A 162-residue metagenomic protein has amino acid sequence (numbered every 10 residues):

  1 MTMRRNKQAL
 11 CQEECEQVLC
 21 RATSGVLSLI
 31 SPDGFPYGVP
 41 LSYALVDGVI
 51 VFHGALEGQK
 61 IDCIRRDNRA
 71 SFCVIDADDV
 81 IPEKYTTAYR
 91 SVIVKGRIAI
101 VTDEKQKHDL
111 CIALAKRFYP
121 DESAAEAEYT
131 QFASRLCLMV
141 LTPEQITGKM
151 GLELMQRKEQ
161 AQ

Functional and structural regions predicted by a protein language model:
M1-R21, E159-Q160: Extreme N-terminal tail/first-helix region
T2-N6, D79-Q162: Charged, gly/pro-rich active-site loop segments
Q12, E57-G58: Structural motif corresponding to alpha-helix initiation and N-cap regions
C15, T23, G48, N68-A70 (+2 more regions): A generic secondary-structure signal marking the coil-to-beta-strand transition
V18-L19, C63-I64, L114: A generic structural signal for nonpolar/aromatic side chains embedded in well-ordered alpha-helices
C20-A22, F35-P36, Y85, A133-S134: Short solvent-exposed loop/turn micro-motifs enriched in small/polar/acidic residues
A22-L56, F72-C73: Short beta-strand segments
H53, K60-Y89: Helix-adjacent hinge/juxtasegments
